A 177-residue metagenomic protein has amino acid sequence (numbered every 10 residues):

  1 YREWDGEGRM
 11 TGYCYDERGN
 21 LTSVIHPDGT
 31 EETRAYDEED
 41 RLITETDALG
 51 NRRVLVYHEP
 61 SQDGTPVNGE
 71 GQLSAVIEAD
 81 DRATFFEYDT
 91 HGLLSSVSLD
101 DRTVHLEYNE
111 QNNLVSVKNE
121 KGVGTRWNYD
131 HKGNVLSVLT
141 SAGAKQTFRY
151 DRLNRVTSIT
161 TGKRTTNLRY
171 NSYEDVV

Functional and structural regions predicted by a protein language model:
Y1-D5, R9-H26, T30-D47, N51-E78 (+3 more regions): Beta-strand elements of repeat-based all-beta scaffolds
